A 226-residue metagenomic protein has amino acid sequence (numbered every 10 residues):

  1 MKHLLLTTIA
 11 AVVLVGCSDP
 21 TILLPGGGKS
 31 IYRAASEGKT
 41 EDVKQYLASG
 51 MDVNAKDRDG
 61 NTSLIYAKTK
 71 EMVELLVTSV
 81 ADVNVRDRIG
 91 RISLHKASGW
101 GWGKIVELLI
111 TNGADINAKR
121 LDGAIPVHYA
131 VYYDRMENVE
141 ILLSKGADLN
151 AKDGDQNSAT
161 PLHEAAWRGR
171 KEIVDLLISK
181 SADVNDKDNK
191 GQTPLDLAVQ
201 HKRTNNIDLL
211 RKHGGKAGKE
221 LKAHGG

Functional and structural regions predicted by a protein language model:
M1-L4: Positively charged n-region of N-terminal signal peptides that target proteins for export
V15-G16: C-terminal motif of bacterial Sec signal peptides marking the signal peptidase cleavage site
P20-T62, Y66: N-terminal segments that cap or nucleate solenoid repeat domains
G27, G60, G90, G123 (+2 more regions): Start-of-repeat signature of ankyrin repeats
R33-K39, Y66-K70, K96-W102, Y129-R135 (+2 more regions): Ankyrin repeat A-helix N-terminal signature
L47-D52, E74-D82, E107-D115, E140-D148 (+2 more regions): Ankyrin repeat domain, specifically the short helix-to-loop turn at the C-terminus of the second helix of each repeat
V53-K56, V83-R86, I116-K119, L149-D153 (+2 more regions): Ankyrin repeat boundary signal
N185-G226: Leucine-rich solenoid repeat scaffolds
